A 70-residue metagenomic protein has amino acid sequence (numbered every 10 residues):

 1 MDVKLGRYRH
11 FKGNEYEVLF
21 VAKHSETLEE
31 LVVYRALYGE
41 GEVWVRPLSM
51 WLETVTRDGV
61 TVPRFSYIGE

Functional and structural regions predicted by a protein language model:
M1-E70: Mixed-charge, low-complexity intrinsically disordered regions
